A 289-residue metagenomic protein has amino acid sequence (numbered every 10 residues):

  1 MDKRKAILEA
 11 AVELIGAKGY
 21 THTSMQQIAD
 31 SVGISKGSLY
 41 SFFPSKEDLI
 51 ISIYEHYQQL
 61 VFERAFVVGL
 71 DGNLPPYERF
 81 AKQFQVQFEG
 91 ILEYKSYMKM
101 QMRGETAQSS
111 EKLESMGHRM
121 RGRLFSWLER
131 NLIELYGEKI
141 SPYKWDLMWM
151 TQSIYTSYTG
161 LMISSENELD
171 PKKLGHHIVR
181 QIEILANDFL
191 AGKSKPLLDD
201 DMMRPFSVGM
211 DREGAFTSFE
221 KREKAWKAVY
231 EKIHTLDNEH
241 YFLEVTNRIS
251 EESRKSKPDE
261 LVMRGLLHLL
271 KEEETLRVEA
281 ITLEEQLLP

Functional and structural regions predicted by a protein language model:
R4-Q27: Short, amphipathic alpha-helix enriched in basic
I7, S45-I51: Short amphipathic alpha-helical segment with a characteristic S/N-K-E followed by hydrophobic residues
I34-F43: Short hydrophobic/aromatic patch on the recognition helix
S52, V67-E93, T151: Hydrophobic alpha-helical connector segments
V86, G90-S115, S194-D201: Amphipathic alpha-helical segments used for helix-helix packing
S110-Y136, W149, H176-I184: Amphipathic alpha-helical packing segments from all-alpha helical-bundle domains
E138-Q181, G192-P196: Hydrophobic/aromatic-rich alpha-helical bundle segments in the mid-to-C-terminal region
N187-P289: Charged, low-complexity intrinsically disordered regulatory/assembly segments
